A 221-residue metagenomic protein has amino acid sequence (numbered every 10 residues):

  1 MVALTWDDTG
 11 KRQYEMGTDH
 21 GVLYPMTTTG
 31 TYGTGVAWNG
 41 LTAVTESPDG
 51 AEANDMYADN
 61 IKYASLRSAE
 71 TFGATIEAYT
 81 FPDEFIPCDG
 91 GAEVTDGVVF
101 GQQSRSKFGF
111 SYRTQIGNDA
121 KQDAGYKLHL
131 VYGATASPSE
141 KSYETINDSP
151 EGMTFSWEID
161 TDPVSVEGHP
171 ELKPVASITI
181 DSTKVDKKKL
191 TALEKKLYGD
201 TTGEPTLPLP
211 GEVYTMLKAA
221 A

Functional and structural regions predicted by a protein language model:
M1-D83, V131-G152: Solvent-exposed edge beta-strands and adjacent loop segments that serve as assembly or binding interfaces
V2, V22, V36, V44 (+7 more regions): Extended aliphatic helical segments
L4-K11, T27-Y32, A120-Q122, V164-P174 (+1 more regions): Intrinsically disordered, low-complexity coil segments
D7-G10, D19, D49, D55 (+11 more regions): Acidic-enriched, low-complexity/disordered segments with a strong bias for Aspartate over Glutamate
T9, S47, S65-S68, S104-S106 (+8 more regions): Generic serine detector
Y63-S139: Structured, beta-strand-rich domain cores that present glycine/charged loop surfaces used to bind extended ligands
P138-A221: Mixed-charge, glycine-accented linear interaction segment located at domain edges/termini
